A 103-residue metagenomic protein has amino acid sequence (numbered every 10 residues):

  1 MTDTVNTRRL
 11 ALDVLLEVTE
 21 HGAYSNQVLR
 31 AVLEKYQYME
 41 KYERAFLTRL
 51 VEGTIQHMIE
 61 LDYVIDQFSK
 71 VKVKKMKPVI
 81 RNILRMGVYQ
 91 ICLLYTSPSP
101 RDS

Functional and structural regions predicted by a protein language model:
M1-K72, V79, V88-I91: N-terminal interaction/assembly modules
M76-I80, S97: Short, well-structured alpha-helical patches and their helix-loop capping segments that border functional surfaces
Y95-S103: Single conserved hydrophobic/aromatic residue that forms the stacking wall/gate of nucleotide- or nucleobase-binding
